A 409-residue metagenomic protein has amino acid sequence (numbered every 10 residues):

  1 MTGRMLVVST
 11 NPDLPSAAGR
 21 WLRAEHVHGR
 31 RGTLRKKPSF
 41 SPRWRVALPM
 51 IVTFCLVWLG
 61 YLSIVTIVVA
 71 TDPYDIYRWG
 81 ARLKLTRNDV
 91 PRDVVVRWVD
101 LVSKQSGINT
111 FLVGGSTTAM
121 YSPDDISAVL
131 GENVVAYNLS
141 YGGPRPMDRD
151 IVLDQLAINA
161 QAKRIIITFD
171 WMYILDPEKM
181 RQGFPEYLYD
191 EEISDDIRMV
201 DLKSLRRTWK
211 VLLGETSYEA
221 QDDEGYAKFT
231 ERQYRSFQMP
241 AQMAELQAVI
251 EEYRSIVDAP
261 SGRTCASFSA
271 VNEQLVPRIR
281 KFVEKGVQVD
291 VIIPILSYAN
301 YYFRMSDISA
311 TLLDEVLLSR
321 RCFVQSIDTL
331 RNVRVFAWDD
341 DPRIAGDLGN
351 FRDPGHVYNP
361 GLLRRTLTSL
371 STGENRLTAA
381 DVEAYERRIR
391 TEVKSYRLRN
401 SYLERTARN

Functional and structural regions predicted by a protein language model:
T2-V46: N-terminal Lys/Arg-rich, disordered targeting/topogenic segments
L6, T168-F169, E178-Q288, P294 (+1 more regions): Secreted/periplasmic serine-hydrolase-like ester/acetyl group-modifying domain
L48-V68: Hydrophobic membrane-insertion alpha-helices, especially the h-region of bacterial N-terminal signal peptides
V68-N88: Alpha-helical transmembrane signal-anchor/signal-peptide segments
K84-F111: Short extracytoplasmic
G107, V113-M199: Membrane-embedded segments
I250-P342: Flexible, glycine-rich surface segments
L312-D314, R320-N409: C-terminal regions of proteins
